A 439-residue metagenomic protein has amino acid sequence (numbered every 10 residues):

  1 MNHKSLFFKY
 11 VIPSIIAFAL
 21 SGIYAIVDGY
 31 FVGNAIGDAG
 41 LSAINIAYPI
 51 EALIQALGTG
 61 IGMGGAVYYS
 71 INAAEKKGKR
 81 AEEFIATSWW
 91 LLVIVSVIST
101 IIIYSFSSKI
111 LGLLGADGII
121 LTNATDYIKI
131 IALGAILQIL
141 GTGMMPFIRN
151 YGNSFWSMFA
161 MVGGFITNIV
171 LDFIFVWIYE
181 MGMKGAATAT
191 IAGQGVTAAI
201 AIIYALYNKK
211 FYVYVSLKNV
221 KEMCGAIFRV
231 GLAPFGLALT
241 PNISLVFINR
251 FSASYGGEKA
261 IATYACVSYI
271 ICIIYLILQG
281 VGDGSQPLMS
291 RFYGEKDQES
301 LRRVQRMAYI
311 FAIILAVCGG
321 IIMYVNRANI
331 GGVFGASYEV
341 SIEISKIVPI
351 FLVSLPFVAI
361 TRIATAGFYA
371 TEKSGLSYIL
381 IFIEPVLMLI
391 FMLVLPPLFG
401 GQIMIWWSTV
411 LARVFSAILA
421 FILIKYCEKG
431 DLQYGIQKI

Functional and structural regions predicted by a protein language model:
M1-S14, Y69-I136, E180-L232, M289-S354 (+1 more regions): Short alpha-helical transmembrane segments in multi-pass integral membrane proteins
N2-I36, P49-G64, Y68, V93-T100 (+5 more regions): N-terminal transmembrane alpha-helices
K9-D28, I130, G141, G164 (+4 more regions): Transmembrane helical elements of multi-pass membrane transporters/channels
I23-S42, L111-G118, I174-M181, N242-Y269 (+4 more regions): Helix-terminus/linker motif at the lipid-water interface of multi-pass membrane proteins
D38-P49, A124, I128, A187 (+3 more regions): Small-residue hotspots at the loop-to-helix junctions and early N-terminal turns of transmembrane alpha-helices
L41-I101, Q138-S157, T263-I321, V325 (+2 more regions): Small-residue-rich hydrophobic transmembrane alpha-helices
L53-A56, T100, N168-D172, T197-I202 (+4 more regions): Hydrophobic transmembrane alpha-helices of multi-pass small-molecule transporters
G62, I131-R149, S157-N168, A186-A201 (+4 more regions): Short runs within selected transmembrane alpha-helices of multi-pass transporters and secretion channels
